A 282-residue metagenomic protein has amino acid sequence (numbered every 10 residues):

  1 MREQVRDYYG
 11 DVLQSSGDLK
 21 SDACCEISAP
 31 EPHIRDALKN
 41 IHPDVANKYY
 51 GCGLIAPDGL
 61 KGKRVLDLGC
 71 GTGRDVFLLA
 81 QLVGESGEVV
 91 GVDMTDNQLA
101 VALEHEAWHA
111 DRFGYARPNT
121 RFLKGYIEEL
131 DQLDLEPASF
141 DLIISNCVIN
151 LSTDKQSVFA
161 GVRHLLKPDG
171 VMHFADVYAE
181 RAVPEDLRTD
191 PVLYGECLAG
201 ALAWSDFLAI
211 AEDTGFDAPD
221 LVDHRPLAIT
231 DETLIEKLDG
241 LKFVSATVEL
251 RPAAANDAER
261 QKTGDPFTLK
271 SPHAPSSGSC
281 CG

Functional and structural regions predicted by a protein language model:
I27-R64, L78-L82: Conserved alpha-helix/loop element of class I SAM-dependent methyltransferases that forms part of the SAM/SAH-binding
L60, R64-L68, G73-L130: Class I SAM-dependent methyltransferase SAM/SAH-binding core
E129-I143: A short acidic, Gly/Pro-enriched loop at the edge of an enzyme's catalytic core that lines a small-molecule cofactor
D141-D154: A short SAM/SAH-binding and catalytic strip from SAM-dependent methyltransferases
Q156-V171: A short glycine-rich, Lys/Arg-flanked "PGG" loop and its adjoining helix->strand segment in the class I
Y178-L198: Short, glycine-/aromatic-enriched active-site segment of Class I SAM-dependent methyltransferases
G200-L221: Short alpha-helix
T214-G282: C-terminal lobe and adjacent flexible extensions of AdoMet/dcAdoMet transferase-like proteins
